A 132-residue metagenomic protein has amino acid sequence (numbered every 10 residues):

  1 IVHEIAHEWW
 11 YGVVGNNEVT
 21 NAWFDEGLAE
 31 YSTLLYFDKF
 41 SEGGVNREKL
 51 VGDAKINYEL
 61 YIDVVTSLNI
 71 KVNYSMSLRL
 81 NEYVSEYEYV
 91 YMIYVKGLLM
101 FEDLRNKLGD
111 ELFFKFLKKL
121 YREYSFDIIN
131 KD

Functional and structural regions predicted by a protein language model:
I1-E59: Zinc-dependent metallopeptidase catalytic helix centered on the HExxH motif and its immediate flanking segment
E8, G12, K39, S67-V72 (+2 more regions): A short secondary-structure junction motif
N16-E18, I70, E102: A generic, residue-level signal for flexible/boundary positions that often mark functional hotspots
N17-A22, E26, Y74-L78, M92 (+1 more regions): Flexible, active-site-adjacent loop/turn segments at secondary-structure boundaries
G44-N46, E82-Y83, Y87-D132: Amphipathic alpha-helical substructures
A54-N69, V84-S85: Acidic-aromatic pocket-rim loops
I62-Y74, D127-D132: Charged/polar, low-hydrophobicity segments characteristic of intrinsically disordered regions and flexible loops
N69-Y87: The feature captures the short pre-catalytic strand/loop hairpin that immediately precedes and shapes the active-site
